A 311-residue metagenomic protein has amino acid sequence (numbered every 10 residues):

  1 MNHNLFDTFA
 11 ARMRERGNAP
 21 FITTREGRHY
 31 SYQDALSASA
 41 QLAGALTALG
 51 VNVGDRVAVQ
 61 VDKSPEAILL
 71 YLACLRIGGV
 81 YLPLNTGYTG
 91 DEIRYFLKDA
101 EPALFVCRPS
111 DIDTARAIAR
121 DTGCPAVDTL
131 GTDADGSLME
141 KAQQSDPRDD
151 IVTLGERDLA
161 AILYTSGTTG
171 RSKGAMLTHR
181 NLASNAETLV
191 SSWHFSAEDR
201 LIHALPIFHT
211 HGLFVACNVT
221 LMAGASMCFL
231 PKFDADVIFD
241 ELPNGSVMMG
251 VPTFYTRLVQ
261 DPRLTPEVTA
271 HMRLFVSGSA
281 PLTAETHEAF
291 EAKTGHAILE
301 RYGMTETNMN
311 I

Functional and structural regions predicted by a protein language model:
N2, N18-S64, I68-L72, T89-R94 (+1 more regions): Conserved AMP-binding/adenylate-forming core of the ANL superfamily
G17-N18, S145-Y164, R171, H194-R200: Conserved pre-ATP/AMP-binding loop-to-beta segment of ANL
S31-Q33, A160-S184: Conserved AMP-binding A3 loop
R56, D62-L82, T86-G90, D99-L104 (+3 more regions): A short helix-loop-beta submotif of the ANL/AMP-binding
V61-S64, N85, F195, L205-H209: Conserved AMP-binding
S110-E156: ANL superfamily adenylate-forming
A183-R200, F208-V247, D261-R263: Conserved AMP-binding/adenylation subdomain of ANL enzymes
G245-G250, V259-I311: Gly/Ser/Thr-rich phosphate-binding loop
